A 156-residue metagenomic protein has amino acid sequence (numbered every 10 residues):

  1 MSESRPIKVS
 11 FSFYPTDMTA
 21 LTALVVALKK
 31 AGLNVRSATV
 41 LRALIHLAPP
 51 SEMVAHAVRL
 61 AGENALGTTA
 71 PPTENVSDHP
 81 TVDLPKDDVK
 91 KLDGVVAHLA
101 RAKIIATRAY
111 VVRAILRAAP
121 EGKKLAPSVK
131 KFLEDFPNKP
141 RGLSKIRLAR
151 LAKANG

Functional and structural regions predicted by a protein language model:
M1, I104, V112, R117-G156: A broadly structural signal marking compact, well-ordered functional cores that mediate small-ligand/cofactor/substrate
M1-T19, V25, G62-K90, V96 (+1 more regions): Short Lys/Arg-rich basic patches
L24, A31, A43-L44, V95: Tandem-repeat architecture and repeat-register "anchor" residues
L28-G32, L99-A100: Short amphipathic alpha-helical interaction patches enriched in hydrophobic/aromatic residues with interspersed Lys/Arg
G32-L33, L84: Short amphipathic alpha-helical molecular recognition features
L33-L60, I104-K131: Short, basic amphipathic alpha-helical segments that act as recognition/interaction helices in nucleic-acid-binding
T73-N75, D83, K90, G94-I105 (+1 more regions): Long compositionally biased, domain-poor regions of proteins
